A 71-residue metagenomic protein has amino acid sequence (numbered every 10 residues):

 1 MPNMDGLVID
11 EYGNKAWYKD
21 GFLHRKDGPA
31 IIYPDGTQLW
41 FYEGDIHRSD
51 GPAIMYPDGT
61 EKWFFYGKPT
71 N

Functional and structural regions predicted by a protein language model:
M1-N71: Glycine/tyrosine- and acidic-biased, solvent-exposed loop/turn segments at the edges of beta-strands
